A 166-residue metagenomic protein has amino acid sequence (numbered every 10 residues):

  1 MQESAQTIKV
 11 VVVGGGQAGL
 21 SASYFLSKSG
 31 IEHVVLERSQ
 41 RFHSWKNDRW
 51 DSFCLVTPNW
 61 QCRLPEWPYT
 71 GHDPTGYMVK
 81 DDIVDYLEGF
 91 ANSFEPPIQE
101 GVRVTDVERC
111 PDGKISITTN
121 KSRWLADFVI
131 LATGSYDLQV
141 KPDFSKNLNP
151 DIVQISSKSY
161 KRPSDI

Functional and structural regions predicted by a protein language model:
Q2-A5, R123, D165-I166: Short, flexible hinge/linker loops that cap or flank conserved catalytic cores
Q6-V35: N-terminal Rossmann-like FAD-binding beta1-loop-alpha1 element of flavoenzymes
I8, G30, A126-D127, A132 (+1 more regions): Short, well-ordered alpha-helix to beta-strand connector turns
A18, Q40-R41, Y136: Conserved Rossmann-like nucleotide-cofactor binding loop
A22, W45, R109, V140-P142: Short glycine-/acidic-enriched loop or helix-start segments at secondary-structure transitions that form or flank
Q40-V84: Glycine-rich active-site loop/strand segments that organize a redox cofactor
G76-Y136: Feature captures the FAD/FMN-dependent oxidoreductase FAD-binding
V79-D81, T133-I166: Glycine-rich dinucleotide-binding loop and its adjacent helix/turn
